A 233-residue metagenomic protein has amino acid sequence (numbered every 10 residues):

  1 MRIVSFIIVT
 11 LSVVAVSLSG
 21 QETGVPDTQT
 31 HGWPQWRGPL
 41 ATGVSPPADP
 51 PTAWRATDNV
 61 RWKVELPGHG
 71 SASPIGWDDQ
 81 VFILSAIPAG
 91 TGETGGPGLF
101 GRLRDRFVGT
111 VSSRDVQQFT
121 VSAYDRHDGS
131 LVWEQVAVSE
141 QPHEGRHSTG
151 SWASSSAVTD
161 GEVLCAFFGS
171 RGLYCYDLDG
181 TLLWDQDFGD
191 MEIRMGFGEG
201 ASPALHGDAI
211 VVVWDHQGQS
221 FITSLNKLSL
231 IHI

Functional and structural regions predicted by a protein language model:
S5-A15: Bacterial N-terminal signal peptides
Q21-I231: Noncatalytic, solvent-exposed loop/strand surfaces of beta-propeller-type extracellular/periplasmic domains
